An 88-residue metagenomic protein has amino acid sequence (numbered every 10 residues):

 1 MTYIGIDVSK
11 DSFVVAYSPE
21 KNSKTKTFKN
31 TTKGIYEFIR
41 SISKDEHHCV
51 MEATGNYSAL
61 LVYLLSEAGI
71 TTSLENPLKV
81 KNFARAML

Functional and structural regions predicted by a protein language model:
M1-L88: Phosphate- and other anionic-substrate recognition elements at nucleic-acid/protein interfaces
